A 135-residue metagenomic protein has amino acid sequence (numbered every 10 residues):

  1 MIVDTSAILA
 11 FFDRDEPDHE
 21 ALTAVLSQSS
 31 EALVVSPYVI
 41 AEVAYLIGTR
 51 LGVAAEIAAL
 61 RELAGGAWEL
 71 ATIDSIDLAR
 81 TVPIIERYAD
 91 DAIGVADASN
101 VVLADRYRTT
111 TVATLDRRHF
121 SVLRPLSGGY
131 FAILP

Functional and structural regions predicted by a protein language model:
M1-V35, G48-R61, L126-Y130: Short, well-structured N-terminal submotif of metal-dependent ribonuclease cores
V3-D4, V35-S36, I93-G94, D116 (+1 more regions): Histidine- and aromatic-rich ligand-binding microenvironments
S6-A7, Y38, I76, R118: Alpha-helix/helix-capping structural signal
Q28-S30, G66, D91: Structured helix-beta-strand junction loops
A54-D74: Helix-adjacent hinge/juxtasegments
E69-L115: Active-site neighborhoods of divalent-metal-dependent phosphate/nucleic-acid chemistry enzymes
V101, D105-P135: Acidic, PIN/NYN-like endoribonuclease modules and their adjacent C-terminal/linker elements
